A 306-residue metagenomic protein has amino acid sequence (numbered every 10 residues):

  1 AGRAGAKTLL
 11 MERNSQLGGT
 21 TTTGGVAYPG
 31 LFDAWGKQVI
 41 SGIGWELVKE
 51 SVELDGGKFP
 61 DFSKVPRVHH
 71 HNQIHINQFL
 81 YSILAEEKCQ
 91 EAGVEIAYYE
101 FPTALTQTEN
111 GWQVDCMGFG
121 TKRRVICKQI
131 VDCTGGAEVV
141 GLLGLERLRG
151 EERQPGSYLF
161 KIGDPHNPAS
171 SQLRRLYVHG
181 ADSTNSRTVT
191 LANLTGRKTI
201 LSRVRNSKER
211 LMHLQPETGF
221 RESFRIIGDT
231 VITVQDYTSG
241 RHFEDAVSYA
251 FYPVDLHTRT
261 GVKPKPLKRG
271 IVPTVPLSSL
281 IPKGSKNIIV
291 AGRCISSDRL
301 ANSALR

Functional and structural regions predicted by a protein language model:
A1: Aromatic pocket-lining residues of Rossmann-like dinucleotide-binding sites
A4-A6, L277-S278: Short, 15-30-residue, compositionally biased linear elements with alpha-helical propensity or flexible coil
A6-K7, E12-A104, T108, L148 (+1 more regions): Conserved N-terminal/central alpha/beta ligand/cofactor-binding core
T20, S82, Y99, M117-Q129 (+1 more regions): Flavin (FAD/FMN)-binding glycine-rich loop and adjacent Rossmann-like elements that form
E109-V114: Short, hydrophobic/aromatic-rich segments at coil-to-beta transitions
